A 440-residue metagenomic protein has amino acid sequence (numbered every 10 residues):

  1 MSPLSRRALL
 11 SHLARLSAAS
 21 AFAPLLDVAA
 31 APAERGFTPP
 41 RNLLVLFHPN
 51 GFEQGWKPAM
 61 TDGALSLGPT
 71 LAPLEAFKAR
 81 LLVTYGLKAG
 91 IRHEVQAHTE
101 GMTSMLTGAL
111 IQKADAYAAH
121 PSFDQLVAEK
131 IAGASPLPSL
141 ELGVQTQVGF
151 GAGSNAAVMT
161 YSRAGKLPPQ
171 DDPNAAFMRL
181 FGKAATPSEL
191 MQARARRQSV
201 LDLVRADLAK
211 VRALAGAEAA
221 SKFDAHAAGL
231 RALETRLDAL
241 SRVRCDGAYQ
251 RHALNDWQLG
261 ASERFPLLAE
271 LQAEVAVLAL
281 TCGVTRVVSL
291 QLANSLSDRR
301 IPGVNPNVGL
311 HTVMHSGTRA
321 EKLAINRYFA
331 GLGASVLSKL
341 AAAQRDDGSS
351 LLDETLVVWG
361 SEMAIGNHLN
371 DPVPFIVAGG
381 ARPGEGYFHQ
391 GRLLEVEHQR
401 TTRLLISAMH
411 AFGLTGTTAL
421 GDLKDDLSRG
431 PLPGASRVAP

Functional and structural regions predicted by a protein language model:
M1-P440: Ligand-binding pockets and gating/stacking loops
